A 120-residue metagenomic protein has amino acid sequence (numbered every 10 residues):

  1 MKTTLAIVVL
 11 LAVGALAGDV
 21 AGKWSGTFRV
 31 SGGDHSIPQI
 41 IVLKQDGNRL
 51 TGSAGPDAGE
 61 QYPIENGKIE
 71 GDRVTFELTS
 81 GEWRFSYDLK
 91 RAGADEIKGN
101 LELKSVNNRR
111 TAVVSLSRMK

Functional and structural regions predicted by a protein language model:
T4-G14: Sec-dependent N-terminal signal peptides
G18-K120: Central antiparallel beta-sheet cores of small beta-barrel/beta-sandwich binding domains
